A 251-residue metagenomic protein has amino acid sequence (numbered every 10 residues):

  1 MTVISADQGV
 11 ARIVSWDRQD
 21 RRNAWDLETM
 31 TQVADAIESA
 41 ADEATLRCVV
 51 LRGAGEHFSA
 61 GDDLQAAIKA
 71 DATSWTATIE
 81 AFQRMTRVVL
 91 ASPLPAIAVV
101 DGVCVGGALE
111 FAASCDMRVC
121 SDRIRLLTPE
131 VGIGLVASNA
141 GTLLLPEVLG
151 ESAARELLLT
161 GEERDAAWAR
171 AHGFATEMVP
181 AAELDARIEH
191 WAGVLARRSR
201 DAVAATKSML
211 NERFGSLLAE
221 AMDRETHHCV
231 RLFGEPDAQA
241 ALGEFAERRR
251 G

Functional and structural regions predicted by a protein language model:
M1-A54, R87: Conserved CoA-thioester-binding segment of acyl-CoA-metabolizing enzymes
M1-R12, E43, G161-A167, A182 (+2 more regions): C-terminal alpha-helix plus adjacent terminal tail
V14, R18, Q32-V33, L51 (+7 more regions): Terminal peptide-recognition signature
T31, G53-V88, C104, L217: Glycine- (often His-adjacent) and acidic-residue-rich active-site loop that binds/positions the CoA thioester
A36, A40, V89-S92, L195 (+1 more regions): Hydrophobic helix-cap positions at the C-terminus of alpha-helices in RecA-like/P-loop ATPase nucleotide-binding cores
R87-D201, A240: Crotonase-fold acyl-CoA enzyme core
